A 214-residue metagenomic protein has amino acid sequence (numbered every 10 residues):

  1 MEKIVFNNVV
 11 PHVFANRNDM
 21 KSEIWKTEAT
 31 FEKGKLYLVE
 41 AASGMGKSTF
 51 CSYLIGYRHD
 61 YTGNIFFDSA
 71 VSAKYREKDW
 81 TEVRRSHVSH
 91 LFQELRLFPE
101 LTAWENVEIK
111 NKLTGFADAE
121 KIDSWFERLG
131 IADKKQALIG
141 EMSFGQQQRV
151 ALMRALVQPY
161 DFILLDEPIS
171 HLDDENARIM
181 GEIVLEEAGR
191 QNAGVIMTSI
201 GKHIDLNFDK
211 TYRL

Functional and structural regions predicted by a protein language model:
I55: Helix-to-loop junction immediately C-terminal to a conserved catalytic motif
G63-A73: Conserved ABC transporter NBD signature motif
S72-S89: ABC ATPase NBD coupling module
E94, E100-L113: Q-loop/switch helix immediately C-terminal to the Walker
A119-K134: Conserved ABC ATPase "signature" region
L138-Q146: Conserved ABC ATPase signature
I163-E167: Catalytic Walker B motif of ABC-type/P-loop ATPase nucleotide-binding domains
